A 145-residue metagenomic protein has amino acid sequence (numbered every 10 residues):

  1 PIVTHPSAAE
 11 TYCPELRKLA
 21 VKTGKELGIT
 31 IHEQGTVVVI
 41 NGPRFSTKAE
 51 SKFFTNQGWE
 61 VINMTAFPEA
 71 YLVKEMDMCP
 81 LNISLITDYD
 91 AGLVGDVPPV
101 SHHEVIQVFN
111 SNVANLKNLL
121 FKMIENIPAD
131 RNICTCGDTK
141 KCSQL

Functional and structural regions predicted by a protein language model:
P1-A91, H103-N110, A114, L119-L145: Glycine-rich phosphate- or other oxyanion-binding loops that anchor nucleotides, phosphorylated ligands
D96: Short glycine/threonine-rich loop/turn motifs
